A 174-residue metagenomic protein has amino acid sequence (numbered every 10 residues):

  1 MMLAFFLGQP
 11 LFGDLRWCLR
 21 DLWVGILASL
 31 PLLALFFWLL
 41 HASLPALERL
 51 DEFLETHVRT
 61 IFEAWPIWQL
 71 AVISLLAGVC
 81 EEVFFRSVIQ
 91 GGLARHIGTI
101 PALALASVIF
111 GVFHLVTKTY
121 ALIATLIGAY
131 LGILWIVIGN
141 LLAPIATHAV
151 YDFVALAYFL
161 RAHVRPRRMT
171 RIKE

Functional and structural regions predicted by a protein language model:
M1-F5, L33-H41, F110, H114 (+1 more regions): Structural signal for membrane-spanning alpha-helices in multi-pass inner-membrane proteins, emphasizing helix cores
F5-A77, A94-R95, R165-E174: Juxtamembrane helix-loop-helix connectors linking adjacent transmembrane helices in multi-pass membrane enzymes
L22-L27, A71, I100-L105, A121-L126 (+1 more regions): Hydrophobic alpha-helical transmembrane segments
E48-R59, E81-L105, I133-G139: Membrane-interface helix/loop boundary segments of multi-pass membrane proteins
I73, A77-G78, R86-S87, A143-P144: Active-site alpha-helix of zinc metalloproteases
S74-L75, V79, G92, S107-V112 (+2 more regions): Alpha-helical transmembrane segments of multipass membrane proteins
R86, H114, H148, D152: Histidine-centered divalent metal-coordination motifs
T119-E174: Functionally important transmembrane alpha-helices
